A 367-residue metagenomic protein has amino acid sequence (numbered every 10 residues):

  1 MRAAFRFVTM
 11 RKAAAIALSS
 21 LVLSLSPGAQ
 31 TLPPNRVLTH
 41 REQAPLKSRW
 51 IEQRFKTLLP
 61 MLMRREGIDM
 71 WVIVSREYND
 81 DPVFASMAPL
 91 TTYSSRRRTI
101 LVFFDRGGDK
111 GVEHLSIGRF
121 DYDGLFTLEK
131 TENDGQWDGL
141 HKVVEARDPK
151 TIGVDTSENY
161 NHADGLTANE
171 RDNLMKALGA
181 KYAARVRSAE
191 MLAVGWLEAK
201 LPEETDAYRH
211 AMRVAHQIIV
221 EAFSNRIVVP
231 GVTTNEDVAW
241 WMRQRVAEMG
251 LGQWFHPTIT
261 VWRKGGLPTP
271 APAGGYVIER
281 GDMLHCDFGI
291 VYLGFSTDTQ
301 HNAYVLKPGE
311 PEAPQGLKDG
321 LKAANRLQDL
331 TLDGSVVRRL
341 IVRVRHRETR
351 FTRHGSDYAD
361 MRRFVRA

Functional and structural regions predicted by a protein language model:
M1-M10: N-terminal secretory signal peptides that target proteins for export/translocation
V8, S20-V22, A29: Short, basic, low-complexity termini and linkers enriched in Ser/Thr/Gly/Pro that act as targeting/leader peptides
K12-S24: Bacterial N-terminal signal peptides
Q30-A367: Active-site neighborhoods and metal-handling regions in enzymes and metal-associated proteins
